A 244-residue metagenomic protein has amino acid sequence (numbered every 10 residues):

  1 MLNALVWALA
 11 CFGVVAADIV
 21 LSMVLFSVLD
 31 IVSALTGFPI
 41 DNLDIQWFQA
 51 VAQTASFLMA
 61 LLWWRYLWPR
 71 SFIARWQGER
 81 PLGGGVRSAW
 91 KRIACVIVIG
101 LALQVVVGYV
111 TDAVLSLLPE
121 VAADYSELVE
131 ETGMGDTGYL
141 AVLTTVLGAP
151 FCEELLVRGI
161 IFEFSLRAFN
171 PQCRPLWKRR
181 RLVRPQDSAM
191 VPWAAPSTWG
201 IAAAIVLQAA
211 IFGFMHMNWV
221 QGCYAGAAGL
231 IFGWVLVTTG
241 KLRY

Functional and structural regions predicted by a protein language model:
A4-L9, Q46, A50, W90-V98 (+4 more regions): Hydrophobic alpha-helical transmembrane segments
C11-R70, C95: Alpha-helical transmembrane segments in multi-pass membrane proteins
I19-S27, I205-M217, Q221-Y244: Functionally important transmembrane alpha-helices
D30-I45, F72-C152, E163-A194: Juxtamembrane helix-loop-helix connectors linking adjacent transmembrane helices in multi-pass membrane enzymes
D41-N42, A189-V206, L242-Y244: Internal alpha-helical transmembrane segments of multi-pass membrane proteins
V51-L58, L143, C223-I231: Membrane-embedded alpha-helical segments of multi-pass membrane proteins, especially the transmembrane helices
A60-L67, T145, F212, H216: Structural signal for membrane-spanning alpha-helices in multi-pass inner-membrane proteins, emphasizing helix cores
L156-S165, C223: Active-site-flanking alpha-helical
